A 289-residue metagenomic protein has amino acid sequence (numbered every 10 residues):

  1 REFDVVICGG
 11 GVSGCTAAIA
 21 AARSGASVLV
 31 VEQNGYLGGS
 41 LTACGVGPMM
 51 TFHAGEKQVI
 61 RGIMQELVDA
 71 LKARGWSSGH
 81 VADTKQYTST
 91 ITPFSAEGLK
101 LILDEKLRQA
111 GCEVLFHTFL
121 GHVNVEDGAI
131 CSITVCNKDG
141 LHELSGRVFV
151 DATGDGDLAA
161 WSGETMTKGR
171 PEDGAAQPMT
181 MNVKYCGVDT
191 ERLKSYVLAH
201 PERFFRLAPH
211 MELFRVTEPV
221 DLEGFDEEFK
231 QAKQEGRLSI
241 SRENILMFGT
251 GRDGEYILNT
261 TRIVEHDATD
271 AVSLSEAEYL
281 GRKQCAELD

Functional and structural regions predicted by a protein language model:
R1-G11: Beta1/beta-strand and adjacent pyrophosphate-binding region of the FAD-binding site in flavoprotein oxidoreductases
D4, G25-S27, R147: Residues that mark the start of a beta-strand
V6-C8, A17-A18, A22, G128: Membrane-embedded transmembrane-helix bundle of lipid-linked glycan/lipid transferases
C8-G10, V31-N34, A152-T153, T260-T261: Active-site-proximal beta-strand/loop segments in catalytic clefts of secreted hydrolases
G14: N-terminal Rossmann-fold NAD(P) dinucleotide-binding loop
A20, A26-S27, E32-E126, Q177-P178: Conserved N-terminal/central alpha/beta ligand/cofactor-binding core
N124-E143: Conserved beta-strand-loop-beta-strand element in the redox core of flavoprotein oxidoreductases
N137, L141-V148, A152-D289: Flavin (FAD/FMN)-binding glycine-rich loop and adjacent Rossmann-like elements that form
